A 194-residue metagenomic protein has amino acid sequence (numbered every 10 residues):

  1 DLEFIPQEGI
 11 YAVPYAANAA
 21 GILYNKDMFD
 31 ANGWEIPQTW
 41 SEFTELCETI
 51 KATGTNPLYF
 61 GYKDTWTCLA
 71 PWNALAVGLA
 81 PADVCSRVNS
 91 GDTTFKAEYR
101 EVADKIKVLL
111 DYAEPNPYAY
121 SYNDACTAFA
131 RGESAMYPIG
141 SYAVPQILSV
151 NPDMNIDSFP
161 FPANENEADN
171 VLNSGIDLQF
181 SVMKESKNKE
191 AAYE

Functional and structural regions predicted by a protein language model:
D1, L79-E101, S149-V150, A163-V171: Short, solvent-exposed loop/beta-turn-alpha elements that line the ligand-binding surface or hinge of extracytoplasmic
D1-A20, T44, I50, A70-N73 (+2 more regions): Hinge/lid segment of periplasmic solute-binding proteins
D1-M28, N56-F60, A168-N173: A structural signal for short loop-to-beta-strand junctions that line the ligand-binding cleft of periplasmic/secreted
G9, N32-I36, K107-Y120, E133 (+1 more regions): A local structural motif
A31-N32, D104, D111, S149-E194: Extracytoplasmic/periplasmic substrate-recognition and gating elements
Q38-E45, P117-R131: Short helix-initiation/N-cap motifs at beta->coil->alpha
C47-T49, N89-Y118: Glycine-centered hinge/linker elements that transmit conformational signals in sensory and ligand-binding systems
T53-P57, R131-I139, M154: Alpha-to-beta junction loops
